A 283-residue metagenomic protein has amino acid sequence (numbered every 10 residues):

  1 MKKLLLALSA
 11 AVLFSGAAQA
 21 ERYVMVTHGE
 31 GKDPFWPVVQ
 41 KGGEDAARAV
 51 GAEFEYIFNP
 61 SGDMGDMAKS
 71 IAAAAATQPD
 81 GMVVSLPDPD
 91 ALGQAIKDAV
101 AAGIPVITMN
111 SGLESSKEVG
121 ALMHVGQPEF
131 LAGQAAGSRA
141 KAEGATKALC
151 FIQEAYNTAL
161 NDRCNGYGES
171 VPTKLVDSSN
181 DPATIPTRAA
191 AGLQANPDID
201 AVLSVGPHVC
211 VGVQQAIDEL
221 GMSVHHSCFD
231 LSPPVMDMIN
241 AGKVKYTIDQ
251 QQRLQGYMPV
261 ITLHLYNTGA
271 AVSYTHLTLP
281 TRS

Functional and structural regions predicted by a protein language model:
F14-A20: Sec/Tat signal peptide C-region and signal peptidase I cleavage site
R22-A46, V50, E55-I71, T77 (+3 more regions): Extracytoplasmic "Venus flytrap"
P34-A49, A132-A136, A155-T173, R188 (+2 more regions): Short, solvent-exposed amphipathic alpha-helices that sit in or adjacent to ligand/effector-binding or catalytic
A49-P60, C150, G168-P182: Short beta-strand elements in bilobed, periplasmic/extracellular small-molecule ligand-binding domains
M67, M123-A148, A183-P186, L231-V235 (+1 more regions): Hydrophobic alpha-helical segments within soluble ligand-binding/sensing domains
I71-V100, S178-M238: Hydrophobic alpha-helical
P89-L131, S232-K245: Flexible loop/hinge segments that line or gate small-molecule binding clefts
T275-T281: Conserved small/polar residues in nucleotide/adenosyl-binding loops
